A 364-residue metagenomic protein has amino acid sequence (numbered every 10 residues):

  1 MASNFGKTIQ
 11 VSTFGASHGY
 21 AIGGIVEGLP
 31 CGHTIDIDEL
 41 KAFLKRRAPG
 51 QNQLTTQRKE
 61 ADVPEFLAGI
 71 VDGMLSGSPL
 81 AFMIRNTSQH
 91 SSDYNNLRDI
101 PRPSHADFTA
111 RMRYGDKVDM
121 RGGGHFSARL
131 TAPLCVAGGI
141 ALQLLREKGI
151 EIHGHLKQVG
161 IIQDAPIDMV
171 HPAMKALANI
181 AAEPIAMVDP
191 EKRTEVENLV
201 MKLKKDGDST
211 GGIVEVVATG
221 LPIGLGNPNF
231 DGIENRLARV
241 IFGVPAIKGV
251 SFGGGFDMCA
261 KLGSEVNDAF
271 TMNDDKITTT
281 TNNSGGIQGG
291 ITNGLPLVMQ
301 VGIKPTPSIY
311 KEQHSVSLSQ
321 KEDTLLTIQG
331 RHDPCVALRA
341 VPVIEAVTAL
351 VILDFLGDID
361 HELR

Functional and structural regions predicted by a protein language model:
M1-R58: N-terminal, positively charged regions that mediate nucleic acid binding
Q10, F82, T306-R364: Internal helix-turn-beta structural module
Q10-G15, V118-L130, I223-N227, N282-I287 (+1 more regions): A short glycine/serine-rich beta->alpha loop
F14-Y20, G207-D323: Glycine-rich anion/phosphate-binding loop at the beta-strand->alpha-helix junction
Y20-G32, A128-I150, D231, N235-R239 (+3 more regions): Alpha-helical support elements that line or immediately flank enzyme active sites and cofactor-binding pockets
L44-T109: Glycine-rich, N-terminal phosphate-binding loop and its surrounding beta-alpha-beta segment
R98-G124, S315-H332: Short acidic, glycine/tyrosine-flanked loop/strand segments centered on an H-E-D-like triad
R113-G226: Glycine-rich, mobile lid/loop segments that gate access to catalytic sites or pores
